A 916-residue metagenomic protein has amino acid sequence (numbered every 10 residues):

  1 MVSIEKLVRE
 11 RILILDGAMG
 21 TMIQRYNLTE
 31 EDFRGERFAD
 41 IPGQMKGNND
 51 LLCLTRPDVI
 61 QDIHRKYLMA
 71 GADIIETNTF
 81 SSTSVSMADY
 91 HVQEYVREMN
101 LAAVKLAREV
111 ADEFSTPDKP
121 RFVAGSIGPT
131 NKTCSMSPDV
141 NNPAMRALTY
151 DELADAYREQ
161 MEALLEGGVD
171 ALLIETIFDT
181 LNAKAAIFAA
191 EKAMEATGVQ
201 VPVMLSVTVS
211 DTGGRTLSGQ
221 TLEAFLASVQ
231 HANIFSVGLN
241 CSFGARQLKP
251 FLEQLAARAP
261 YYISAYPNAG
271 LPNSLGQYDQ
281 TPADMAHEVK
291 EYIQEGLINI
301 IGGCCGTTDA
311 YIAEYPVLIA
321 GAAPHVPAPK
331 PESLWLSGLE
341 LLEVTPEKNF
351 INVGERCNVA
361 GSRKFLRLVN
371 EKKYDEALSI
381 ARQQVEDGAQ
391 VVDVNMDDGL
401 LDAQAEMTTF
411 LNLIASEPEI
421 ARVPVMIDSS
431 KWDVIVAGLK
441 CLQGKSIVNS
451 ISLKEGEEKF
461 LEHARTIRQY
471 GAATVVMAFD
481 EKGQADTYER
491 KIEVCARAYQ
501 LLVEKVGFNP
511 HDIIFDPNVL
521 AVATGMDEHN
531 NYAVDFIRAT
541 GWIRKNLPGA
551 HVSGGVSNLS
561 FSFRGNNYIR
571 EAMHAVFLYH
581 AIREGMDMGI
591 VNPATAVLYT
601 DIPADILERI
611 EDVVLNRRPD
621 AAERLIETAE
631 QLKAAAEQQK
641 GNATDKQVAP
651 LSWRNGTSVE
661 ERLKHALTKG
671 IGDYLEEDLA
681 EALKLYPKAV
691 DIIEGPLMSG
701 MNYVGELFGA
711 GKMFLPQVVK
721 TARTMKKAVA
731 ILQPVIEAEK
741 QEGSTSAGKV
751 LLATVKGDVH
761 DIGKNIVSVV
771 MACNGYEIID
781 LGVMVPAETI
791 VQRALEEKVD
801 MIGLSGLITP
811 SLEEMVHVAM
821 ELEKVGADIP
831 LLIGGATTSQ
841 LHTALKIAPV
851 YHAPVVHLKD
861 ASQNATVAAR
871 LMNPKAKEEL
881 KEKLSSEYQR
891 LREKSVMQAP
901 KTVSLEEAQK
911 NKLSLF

Functional and structural regions predicted by a protein language model:
M1-F916: Domain-level signal for soluble alpha/beta catalytic cores
